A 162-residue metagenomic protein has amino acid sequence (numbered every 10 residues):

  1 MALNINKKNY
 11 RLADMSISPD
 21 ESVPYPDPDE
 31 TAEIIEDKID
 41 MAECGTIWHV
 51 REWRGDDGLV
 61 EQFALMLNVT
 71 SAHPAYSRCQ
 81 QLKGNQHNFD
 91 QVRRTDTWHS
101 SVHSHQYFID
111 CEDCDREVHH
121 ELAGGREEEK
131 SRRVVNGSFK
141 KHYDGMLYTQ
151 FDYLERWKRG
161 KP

Functional and structural regions predicted by a protein language model:
A2, T31-A32, E36, D57 (+7 more regions): Intrinsically disordered, low-complexity regions
A2-Q81: Negatively charged, low-complexity tracts enriched in Asp/Glu with abundant Ser/Thr
K7, S22, V60, Q86 (+3 more regions): Generic intrinsically disordered, low-complexity segments enriched for polar/acidic and small residues
E21, E30-D37, E43, E52 (+7 more regions): Glutamate identity and glutamate-enriched acidic tracts
Q62-D115: Acidic, aromatic-enriched beta-alpha/helix-loop junctions
C111-K161: Acidic, low-complexity intrinsically disordered segments
